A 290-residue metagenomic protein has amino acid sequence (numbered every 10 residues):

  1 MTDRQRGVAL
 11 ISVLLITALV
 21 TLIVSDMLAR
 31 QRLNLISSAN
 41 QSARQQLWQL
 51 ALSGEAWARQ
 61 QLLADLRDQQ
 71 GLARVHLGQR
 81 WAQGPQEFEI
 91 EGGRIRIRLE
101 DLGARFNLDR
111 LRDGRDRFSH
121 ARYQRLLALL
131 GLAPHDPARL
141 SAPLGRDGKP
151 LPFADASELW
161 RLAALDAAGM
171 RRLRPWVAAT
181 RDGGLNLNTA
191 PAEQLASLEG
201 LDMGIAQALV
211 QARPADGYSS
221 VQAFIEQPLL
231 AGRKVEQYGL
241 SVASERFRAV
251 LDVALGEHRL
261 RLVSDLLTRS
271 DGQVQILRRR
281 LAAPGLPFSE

Functional and structural regions predicted by a protein language model:
T2-E290: Compositionally biased linear targeting/interaction segments
